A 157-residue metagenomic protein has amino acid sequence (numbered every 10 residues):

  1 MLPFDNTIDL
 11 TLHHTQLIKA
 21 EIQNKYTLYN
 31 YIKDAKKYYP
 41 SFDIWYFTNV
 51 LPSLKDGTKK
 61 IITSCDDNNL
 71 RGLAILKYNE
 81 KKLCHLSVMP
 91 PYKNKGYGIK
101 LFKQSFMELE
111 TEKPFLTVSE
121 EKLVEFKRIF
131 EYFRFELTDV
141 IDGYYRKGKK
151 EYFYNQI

Functional and structural regions predicted by a protein language model:
L2-L12: Acyltransferase donor/substrate-recognition loop-hinge adjacent to the catalytic core
H14-H85: Acetyl-CoA-dependent GNAT
L54, A74-Y78, L101-E112: Alpha-helix C-terminal capping segments
V88, N94-M107: Conserved acetyl-CoA-binding loop-helix of GNAT-fold acetyltransferases
L109-E121: Conserved GNAT acetyl-CoA-binding A-motif
E121, G143-I157: C-terminal "cap" of GNAT-fold acetyltransferases
E121-V140: Conserved active-site alpha-helix within GNAT-family acetyltransferase domains
